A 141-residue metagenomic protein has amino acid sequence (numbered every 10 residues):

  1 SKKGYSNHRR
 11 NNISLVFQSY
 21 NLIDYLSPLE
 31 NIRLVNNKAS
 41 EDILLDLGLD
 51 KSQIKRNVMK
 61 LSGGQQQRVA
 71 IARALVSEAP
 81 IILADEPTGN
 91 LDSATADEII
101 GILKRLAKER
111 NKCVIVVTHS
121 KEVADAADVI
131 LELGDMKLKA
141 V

Functional and structural regions predicted by a protein language model:
S1, I43-M59: Conserved ABC nucleotide-binding domain
S1-S14: ABC ATPase NBD coupling module
N57-L61, Q65-Q67: Conserved ABC ATPase signature
I71: Hydrophobic anchor residue at the start of the ABC signature
E78: Conserved catalytic motifs of ABC-family nucleotide-binding domains
I82-D85: Catalytic Walker B motif of ABC-type/P-loop ATPase nucleotide-binding domains
S93-T95: Helix N-cap at the start of a conserved alpha-helix in ABC-type nucleotide-binding domains
